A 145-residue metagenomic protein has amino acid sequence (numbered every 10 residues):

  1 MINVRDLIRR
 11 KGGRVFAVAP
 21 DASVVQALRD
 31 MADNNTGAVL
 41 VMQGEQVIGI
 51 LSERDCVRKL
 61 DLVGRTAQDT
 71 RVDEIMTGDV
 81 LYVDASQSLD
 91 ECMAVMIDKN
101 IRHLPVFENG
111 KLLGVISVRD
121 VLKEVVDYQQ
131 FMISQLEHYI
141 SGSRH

Functional and structural regions predicted by a protein language model:
M1-G13, S52-Y82, S88-I97, V118-H145: Tandem CBS (Bateman) regulatory domains
I2-G49: A positional/architectural concept
A17-N35, Y82-N100, F107, V125: The conserved cystathionine-beta-synthase
A22-D33, G64-I75, G110: Short, charge-rich amphipathic segments
M31-N34, V39-D55, M96, L104-D120: A glycine-centered beta-loop-beta connector
